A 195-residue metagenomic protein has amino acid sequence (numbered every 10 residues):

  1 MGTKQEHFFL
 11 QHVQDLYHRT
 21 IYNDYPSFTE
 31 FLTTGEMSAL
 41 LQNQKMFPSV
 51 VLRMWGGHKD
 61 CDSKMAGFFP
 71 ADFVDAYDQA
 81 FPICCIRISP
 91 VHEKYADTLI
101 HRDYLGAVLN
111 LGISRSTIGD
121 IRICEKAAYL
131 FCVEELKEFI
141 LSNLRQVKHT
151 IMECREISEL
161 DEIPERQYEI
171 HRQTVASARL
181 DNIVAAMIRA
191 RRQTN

Functional and structural regions predicted by a protein language model:
M1-M187: Ferredoxin-like alpha/beta domains used as RNA- or RNAP-binding modules
R191-T194: Short, charged phosphate-coordinating catalytic segments
